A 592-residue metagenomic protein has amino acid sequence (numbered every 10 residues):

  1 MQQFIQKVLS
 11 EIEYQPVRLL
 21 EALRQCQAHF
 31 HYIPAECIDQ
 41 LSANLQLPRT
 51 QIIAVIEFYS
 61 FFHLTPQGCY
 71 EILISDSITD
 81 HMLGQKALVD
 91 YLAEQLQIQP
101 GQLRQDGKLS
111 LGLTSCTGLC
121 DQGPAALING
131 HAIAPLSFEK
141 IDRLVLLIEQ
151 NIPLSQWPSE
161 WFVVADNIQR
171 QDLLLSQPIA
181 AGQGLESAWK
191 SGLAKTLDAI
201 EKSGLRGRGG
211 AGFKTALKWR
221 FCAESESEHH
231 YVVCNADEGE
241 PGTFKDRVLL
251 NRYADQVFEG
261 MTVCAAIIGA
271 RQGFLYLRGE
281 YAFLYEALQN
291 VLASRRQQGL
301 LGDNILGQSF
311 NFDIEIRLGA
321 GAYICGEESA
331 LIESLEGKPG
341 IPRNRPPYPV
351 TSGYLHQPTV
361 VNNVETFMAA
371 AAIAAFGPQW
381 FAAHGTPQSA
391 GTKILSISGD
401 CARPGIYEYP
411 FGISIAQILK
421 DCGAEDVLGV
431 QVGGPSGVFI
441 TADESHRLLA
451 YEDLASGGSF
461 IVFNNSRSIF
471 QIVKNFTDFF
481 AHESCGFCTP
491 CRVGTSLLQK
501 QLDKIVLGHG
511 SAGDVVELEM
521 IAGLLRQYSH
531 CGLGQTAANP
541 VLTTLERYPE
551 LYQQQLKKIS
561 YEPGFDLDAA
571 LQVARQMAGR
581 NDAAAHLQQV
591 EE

Functional and structural regions predicted by a protein language model:
M1-E592: Feature of Fe-S/electron-transfer and energy-metabolism proteins that preferentially highlights extended coupling
